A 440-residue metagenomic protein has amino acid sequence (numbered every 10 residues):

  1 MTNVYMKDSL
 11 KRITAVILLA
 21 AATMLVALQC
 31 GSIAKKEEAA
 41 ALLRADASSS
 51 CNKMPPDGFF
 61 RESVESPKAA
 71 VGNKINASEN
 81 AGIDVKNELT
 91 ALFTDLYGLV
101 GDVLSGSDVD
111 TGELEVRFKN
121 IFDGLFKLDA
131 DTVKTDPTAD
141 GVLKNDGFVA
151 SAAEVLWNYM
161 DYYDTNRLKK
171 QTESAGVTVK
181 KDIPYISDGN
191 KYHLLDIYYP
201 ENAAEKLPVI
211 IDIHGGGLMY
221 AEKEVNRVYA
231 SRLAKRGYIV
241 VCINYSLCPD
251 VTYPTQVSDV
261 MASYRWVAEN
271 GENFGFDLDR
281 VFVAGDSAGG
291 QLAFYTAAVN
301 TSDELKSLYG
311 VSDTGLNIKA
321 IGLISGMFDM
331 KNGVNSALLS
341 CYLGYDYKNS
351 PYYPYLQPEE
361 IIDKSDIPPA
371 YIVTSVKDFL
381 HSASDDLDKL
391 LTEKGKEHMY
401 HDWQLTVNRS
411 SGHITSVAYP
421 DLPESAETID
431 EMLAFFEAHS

Functional and structural regions predicted by a protein language model:
M1-S48: Gram-positive cell-envelope targeting signals
N3, K11, A20, N87 (+3 more regions): Low-complexity intrinsically disordered segments
K11-R12, V16, A20, D95 (+2 more regions): Hydrophobic alpha-helical segments and their boundary regions
K35-E37, D46, K53-E65, A70 (+6 more regions): Alpha/beta-hydrolase superfamily serine-hydrolase fold, recognizing
